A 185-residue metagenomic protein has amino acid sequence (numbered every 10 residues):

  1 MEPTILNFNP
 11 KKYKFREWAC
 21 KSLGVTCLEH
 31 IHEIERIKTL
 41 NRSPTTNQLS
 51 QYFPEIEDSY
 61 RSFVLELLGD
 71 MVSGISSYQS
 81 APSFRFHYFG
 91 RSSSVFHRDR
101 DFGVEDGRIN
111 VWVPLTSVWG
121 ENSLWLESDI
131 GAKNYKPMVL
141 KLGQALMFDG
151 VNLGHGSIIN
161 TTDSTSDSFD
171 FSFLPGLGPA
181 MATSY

Functional and structural regions predicted by a protein language model:
M1-M71: N-terminal auxiliary "cap/dimerization" subdomain that precedes the catalytic jelly-roll/cupin core of mononuclear
S73-S83: A short coil-to-beta-strand element that immediately follows conserved catalytic motifs
F84-Y88, V95: Active-site periphery "cap/insert" segments of enzyme catalytic domains
S92-V151, S157, P179-A182: Catalytic core of non-heme Fe(II) oxygenases with the double-stranded beta-helix
N110-V113, D163-P179: A short hydrophobic beta-strand segment most commonly corresponding to one strand of the jelly-roll/cupin
L153, S157-D167: Ligand-binding loop in jelly-roll beta-barrel domains
